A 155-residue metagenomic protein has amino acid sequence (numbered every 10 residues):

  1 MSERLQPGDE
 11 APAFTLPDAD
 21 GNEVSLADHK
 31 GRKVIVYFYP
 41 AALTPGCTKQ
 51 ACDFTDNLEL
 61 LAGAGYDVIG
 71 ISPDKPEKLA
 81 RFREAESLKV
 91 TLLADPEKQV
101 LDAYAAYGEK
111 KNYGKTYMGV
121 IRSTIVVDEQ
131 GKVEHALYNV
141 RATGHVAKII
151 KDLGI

Functional and structural regions predicted by a protein language model:
M1-I155: Chalcogenol-based redox active-site neighborhoods
